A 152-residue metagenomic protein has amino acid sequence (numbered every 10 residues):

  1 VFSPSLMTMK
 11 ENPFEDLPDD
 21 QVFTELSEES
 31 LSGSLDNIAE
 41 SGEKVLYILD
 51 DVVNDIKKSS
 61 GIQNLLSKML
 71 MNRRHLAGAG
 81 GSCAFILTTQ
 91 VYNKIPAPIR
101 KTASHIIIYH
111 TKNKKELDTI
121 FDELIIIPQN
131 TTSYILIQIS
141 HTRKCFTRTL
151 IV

Functional and structural regions predicted by a protein language model:
P4-P128: Conserved P-loop NTPase motor cores
Q129-V152: Conserved AAA+ ATPase small/helical "lid" subdomain
